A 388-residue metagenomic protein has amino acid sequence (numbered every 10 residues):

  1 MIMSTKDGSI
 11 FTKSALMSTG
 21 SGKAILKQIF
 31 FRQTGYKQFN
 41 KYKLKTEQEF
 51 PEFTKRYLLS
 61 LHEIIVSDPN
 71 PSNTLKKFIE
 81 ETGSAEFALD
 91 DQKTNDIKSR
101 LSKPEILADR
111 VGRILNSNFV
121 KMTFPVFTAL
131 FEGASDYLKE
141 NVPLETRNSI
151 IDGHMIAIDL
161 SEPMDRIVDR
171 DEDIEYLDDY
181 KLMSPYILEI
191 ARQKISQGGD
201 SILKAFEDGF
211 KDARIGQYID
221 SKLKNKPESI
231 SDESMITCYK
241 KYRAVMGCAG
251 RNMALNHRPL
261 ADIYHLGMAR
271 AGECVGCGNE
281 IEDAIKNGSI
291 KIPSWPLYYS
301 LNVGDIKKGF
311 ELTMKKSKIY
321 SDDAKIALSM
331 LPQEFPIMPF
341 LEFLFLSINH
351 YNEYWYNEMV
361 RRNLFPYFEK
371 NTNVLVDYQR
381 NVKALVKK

Functional and structural regions predicted by a protein language model:
M1-K388: All-alpha prenyltransferase/terpene-synthase fold signal
